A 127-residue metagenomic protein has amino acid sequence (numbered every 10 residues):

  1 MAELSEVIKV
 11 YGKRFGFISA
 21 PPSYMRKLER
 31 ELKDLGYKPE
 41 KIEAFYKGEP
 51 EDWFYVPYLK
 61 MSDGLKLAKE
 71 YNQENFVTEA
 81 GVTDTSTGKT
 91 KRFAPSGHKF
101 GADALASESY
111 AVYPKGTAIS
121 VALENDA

Functional and structural regions predicted by a protein language model:
M1-K38, D103-A127: N-terminal, charge-rich interaction modules
F15-G16, W53, E74-N75: Hydrophobic beta-strand segments of well-ordered beta-sheets in folded domains
S19-Y24, Y58-K60, T78-V82: Short, flexible beta-strand-to-coil junctions
G36-Y71: Short, intrinsically disordered low-complexity segments
F45-P50, E79-P95: Short proline/glycine- and acidic-rich turn/helix-capping motifs at secondary-structure junctions
S62, T83, E124-N125: Intrinsic-disorder/low-complexity regions
Y71-E79: Short arginine-rich
